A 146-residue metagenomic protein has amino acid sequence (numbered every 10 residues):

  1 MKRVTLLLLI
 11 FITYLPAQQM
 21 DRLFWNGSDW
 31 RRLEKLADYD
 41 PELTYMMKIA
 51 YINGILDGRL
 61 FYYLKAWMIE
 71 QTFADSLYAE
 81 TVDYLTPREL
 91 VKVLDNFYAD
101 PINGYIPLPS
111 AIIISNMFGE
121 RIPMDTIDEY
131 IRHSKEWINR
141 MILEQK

Functional and structural regions predicted by a protein language model:
V4-T13: Sec-dependent N-terminal signal peptides
L9-I10, I55, A66: Enrichment for repetitive, rod-forming helical segments
Q18-N53: Immediate post-signal-peptide N-terminus of mature secreted/exported proteins
Q19-S28, F61-K146: Compact alpha-helical subdomains of small soluble proteins
K48-R59, V91-D95: Extracytoplasmic/secreted envelope proteins and their assembly/folding machinery, especially bacterial periplasmic
